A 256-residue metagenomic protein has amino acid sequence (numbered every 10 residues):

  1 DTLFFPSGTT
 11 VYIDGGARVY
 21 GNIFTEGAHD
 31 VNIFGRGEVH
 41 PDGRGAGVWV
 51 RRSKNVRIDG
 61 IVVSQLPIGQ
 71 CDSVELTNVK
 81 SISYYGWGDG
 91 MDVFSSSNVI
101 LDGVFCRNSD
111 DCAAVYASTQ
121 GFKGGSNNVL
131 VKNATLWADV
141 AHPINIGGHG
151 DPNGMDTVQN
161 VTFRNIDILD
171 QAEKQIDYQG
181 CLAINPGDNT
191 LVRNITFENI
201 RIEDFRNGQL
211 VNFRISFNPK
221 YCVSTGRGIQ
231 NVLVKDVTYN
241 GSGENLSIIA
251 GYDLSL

Functional and structural regions predicted by a protein language model:
D1-L256: Extracellular/periplasmic carbohydrate-active domains that bind, remodel, or depolymerize complex polysaccharides
